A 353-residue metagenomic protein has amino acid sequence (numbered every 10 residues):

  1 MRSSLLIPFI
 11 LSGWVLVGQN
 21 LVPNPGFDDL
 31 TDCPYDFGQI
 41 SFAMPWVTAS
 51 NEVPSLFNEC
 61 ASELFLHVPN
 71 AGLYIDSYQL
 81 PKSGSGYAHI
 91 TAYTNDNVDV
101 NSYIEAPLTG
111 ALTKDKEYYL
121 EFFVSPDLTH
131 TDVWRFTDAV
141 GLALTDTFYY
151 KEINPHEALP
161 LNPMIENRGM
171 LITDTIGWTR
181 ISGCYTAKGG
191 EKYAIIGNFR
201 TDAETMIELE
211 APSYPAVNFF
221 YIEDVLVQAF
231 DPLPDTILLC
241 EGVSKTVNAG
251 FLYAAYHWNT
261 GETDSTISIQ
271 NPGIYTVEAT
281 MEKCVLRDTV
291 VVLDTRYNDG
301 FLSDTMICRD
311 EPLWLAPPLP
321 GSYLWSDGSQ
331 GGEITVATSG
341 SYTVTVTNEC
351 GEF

Functional and structural regions predicted by a protein language model:
M1-V22, T276-V277, C284, T295 (+1 more regions): Bacterial Sec-dependent N-terminal signal peptides
L6-F9, Y74, E333: Generic short N-terminal amphipathic or hydrophobic helices
Q19-K114, F123, D127, V133-A143 (+1 more regions): Aromatic (Trp/Tyr/Phe) and Gly/Pro-enriched flexible surface segments
L21-V22, N101-P107, E117-E121, W178-S182 (+5 more regions): Intrinsic-disorder/low-complexity, polar/charged segments enriched in Ser/Thr/Lys/Arg/Asp/Glu/Gln
Y119, R180, Y193, A255 (+1 more regions): Short hydrophobic/aromatic beta-strand element in the GNAT-like acyltransferase core that lines or flanks the acyl-donor
D146: Residues that form ligand- and interface-recognition hot spots within folded domains
Q228-F353: Proline- and Ser/Thr-rich low-complexity, intrinsically disordered segments
